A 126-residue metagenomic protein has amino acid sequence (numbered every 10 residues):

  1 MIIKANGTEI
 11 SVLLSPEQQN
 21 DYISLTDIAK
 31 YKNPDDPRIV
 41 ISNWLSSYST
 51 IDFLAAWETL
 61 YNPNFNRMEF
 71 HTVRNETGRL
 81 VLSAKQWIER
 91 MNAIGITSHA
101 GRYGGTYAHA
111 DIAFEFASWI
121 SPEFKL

Functional and structural regions predicted by a protein language model:
M1-L126: An anion-engaging/catalytic patch
